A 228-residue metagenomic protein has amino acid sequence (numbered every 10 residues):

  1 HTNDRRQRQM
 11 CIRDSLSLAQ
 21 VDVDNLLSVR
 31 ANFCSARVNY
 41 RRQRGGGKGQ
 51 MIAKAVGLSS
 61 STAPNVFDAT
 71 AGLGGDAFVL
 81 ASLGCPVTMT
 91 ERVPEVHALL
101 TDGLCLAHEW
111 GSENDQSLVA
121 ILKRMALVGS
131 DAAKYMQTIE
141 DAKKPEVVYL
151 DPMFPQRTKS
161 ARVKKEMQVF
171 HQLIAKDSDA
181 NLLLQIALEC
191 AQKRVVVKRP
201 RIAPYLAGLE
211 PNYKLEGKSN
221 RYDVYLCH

Functional and structural regions predicted by a protein language model:
H1-I12: Single conserved hydrophobic/aromatic residue that forms the stacking wall/gate of nucleotide- or nucleobase-binding
L27-S60: SAM-dependent Rossmann-like transferase core, predominantly class I methyltransferases with a strong bias toward
S61-G72: Conserved class I S-adenosyl-L-methionine
P64, E146, K193: Conserved acidic residues
L73-C85: Conserved SAM-binding loop of SAM-dependent methyltransferases across substrates and taxa, primarily the Class I
T90-V147: S-adenosyl-L-methionine
P152-L183: Mobile active-site "lid"/loop adjacent to the S-adenosyl-L-methionine
A180-L226: Conserved Class I SAM-dependent methyltransferase catalytic core
